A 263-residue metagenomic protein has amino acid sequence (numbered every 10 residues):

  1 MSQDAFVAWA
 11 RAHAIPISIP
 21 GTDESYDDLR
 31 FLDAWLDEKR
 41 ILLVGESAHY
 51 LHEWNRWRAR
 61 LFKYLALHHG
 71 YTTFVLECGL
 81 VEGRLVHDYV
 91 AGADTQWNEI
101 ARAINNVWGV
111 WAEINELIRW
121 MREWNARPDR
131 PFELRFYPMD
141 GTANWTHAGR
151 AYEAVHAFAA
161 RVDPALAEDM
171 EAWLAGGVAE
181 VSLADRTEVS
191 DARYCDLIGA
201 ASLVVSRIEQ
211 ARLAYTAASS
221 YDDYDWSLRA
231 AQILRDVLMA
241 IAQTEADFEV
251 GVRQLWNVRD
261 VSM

Functional and structural regions predicted by a protein language model:
M1-M263: Structured catalytic-domain cores with a bias toward divalent-metal coordination
